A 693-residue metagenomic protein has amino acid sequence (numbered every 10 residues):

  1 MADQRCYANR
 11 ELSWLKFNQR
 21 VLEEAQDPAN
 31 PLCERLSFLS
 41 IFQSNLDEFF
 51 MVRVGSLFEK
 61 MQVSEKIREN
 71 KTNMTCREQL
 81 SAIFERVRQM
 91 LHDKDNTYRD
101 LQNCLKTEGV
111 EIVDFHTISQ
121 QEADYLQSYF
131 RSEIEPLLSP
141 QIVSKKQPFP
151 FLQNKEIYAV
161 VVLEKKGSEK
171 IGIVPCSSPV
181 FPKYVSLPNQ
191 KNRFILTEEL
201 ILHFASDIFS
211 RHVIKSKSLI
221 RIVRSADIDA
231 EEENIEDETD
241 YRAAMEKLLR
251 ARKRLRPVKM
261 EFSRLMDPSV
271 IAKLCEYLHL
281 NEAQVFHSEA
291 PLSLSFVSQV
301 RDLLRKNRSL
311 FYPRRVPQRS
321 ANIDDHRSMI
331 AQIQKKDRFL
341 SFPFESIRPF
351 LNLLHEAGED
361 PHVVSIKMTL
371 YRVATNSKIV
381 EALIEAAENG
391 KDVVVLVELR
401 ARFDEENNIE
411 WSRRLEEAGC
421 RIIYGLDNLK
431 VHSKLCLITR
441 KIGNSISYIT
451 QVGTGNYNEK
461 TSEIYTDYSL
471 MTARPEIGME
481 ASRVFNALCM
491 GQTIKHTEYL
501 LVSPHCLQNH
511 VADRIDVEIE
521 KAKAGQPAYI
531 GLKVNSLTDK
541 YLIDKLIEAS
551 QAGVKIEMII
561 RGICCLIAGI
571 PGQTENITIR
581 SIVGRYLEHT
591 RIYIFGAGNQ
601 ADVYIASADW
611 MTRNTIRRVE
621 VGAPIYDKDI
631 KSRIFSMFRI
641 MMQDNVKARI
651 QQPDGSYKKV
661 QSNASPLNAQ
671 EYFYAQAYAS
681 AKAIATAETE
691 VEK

Functional and structural regions predicted by a protein language model:
M1-I530, E548, A552, C564-K693: N-terminal localization/anchoring segments of enzymes in phospholipid and broader phosphate metabolism
K555-I559: Hydrophobic alpha/beta core scaffold segments
